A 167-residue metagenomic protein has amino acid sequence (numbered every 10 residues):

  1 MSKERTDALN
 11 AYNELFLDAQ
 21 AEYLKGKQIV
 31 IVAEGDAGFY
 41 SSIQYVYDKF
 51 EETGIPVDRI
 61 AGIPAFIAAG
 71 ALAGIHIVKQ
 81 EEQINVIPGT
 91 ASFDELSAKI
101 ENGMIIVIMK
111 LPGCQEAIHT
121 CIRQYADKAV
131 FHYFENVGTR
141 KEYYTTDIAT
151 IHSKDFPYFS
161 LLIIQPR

Functional and structural regions predicted by a protein language model:
M1-I55, S160-L161, Q165-P166: Class I S-adenosyl-L-methionine
R5, A33-E34, P56, Q83 (+1 more regions): Flexible, glycine/proline-enriched loop segments at strand-loop-helix junctions that form or flank small-ligand binding
R5-A11, E82-P88, R140: Short, flexible loop segments at the rims of nucleotide/cofactor-binding pockets, characterized by
R5-N13, A73-I75, K99-G103, Y144-I151: Short, surface-exposed amphipathic charged segments that create phosphate/polyanion-binding patches used for binding
L17, A21-L24, I55-P56, I75-V78 (+3 more regions): Generic secondary-structure signature for well-ordered alpha-helical cores
I31-A33, R59-G62, I108, Y133-F134: General beta-strand structural signal in soluble alpha/beta enzymes
G38-N102, S153, R167: Class I SAM-dependent methyltransferase SAM-binding "motif I" and its flanking Rossmann-like core
I100-R167: A contiguous loop/helix-start segment that scaffolds small-molecule binding in enzyme catalytic cores
